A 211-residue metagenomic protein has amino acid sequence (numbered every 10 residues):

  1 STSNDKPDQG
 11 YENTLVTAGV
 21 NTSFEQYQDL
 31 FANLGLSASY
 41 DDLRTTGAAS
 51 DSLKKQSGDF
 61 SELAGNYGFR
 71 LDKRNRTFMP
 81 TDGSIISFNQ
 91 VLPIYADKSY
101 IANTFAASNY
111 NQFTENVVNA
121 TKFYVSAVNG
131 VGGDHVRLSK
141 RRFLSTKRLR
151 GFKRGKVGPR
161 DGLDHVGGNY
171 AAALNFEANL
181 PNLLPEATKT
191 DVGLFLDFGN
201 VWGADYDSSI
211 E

Functional and structural regions predicted by a protein language model:
S1-S57: Transmembrane beta-barrel wall of Gram-negative outer-membrane proteins
E12-T14, S99-N103, E211: Short, glycine/acidic-rich beta->alpha junctions
R44-T190, L194-F198, W202-A204: C-terminal outer-membrane beta-barrel translocator/porin domains of Gram-negative envelope proteins and their
D205-E211: C-terminal beta-signal and terminal closure region of outer-membrane beta-barrel proteins
